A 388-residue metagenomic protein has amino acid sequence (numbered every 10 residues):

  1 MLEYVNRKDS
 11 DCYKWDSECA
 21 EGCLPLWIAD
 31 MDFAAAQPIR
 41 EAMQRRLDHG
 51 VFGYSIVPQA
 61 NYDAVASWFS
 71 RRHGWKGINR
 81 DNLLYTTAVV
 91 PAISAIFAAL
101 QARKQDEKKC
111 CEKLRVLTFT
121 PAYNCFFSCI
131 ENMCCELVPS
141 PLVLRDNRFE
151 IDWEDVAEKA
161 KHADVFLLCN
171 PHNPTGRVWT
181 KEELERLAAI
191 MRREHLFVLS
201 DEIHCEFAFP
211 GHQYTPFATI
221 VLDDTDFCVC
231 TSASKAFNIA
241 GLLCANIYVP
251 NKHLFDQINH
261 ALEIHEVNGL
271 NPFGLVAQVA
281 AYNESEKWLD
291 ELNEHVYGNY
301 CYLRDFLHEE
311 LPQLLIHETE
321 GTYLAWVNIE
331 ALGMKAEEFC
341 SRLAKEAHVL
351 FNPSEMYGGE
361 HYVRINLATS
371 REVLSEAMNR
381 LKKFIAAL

Functional and structural regions predicted by a protein language model:
M1-V90, A281-E284, A387-L388: N-terminal small-domain helix-loop-helix segment of the aminotransferase-like
E41, T225-Y297, R304, N379: Conserved core segment of the aminotransferase class I/II
F52-A189, E206-I220, C228: Conserved core of the PLP fold type I
N79-R80, E318-Y323, G358-E360: Short Gly/Ser/Thr- and Asp/Glu-enriched loop/turn motifs at secondary-structure junctions
M133, R193-E194, D224, A347 (+1 more regions): Helix C-cap/helix->beta junction micro-motif
V279, E294-R304, I316-I329: Conserved glycine-rich beta-strand-loop-beta hairpin in the small C-terminal domain of fold type I
G333, S341-F351, M356-L388: PLP-dependent enzyme catalytic core of the Aspartate aminotransferase-like
